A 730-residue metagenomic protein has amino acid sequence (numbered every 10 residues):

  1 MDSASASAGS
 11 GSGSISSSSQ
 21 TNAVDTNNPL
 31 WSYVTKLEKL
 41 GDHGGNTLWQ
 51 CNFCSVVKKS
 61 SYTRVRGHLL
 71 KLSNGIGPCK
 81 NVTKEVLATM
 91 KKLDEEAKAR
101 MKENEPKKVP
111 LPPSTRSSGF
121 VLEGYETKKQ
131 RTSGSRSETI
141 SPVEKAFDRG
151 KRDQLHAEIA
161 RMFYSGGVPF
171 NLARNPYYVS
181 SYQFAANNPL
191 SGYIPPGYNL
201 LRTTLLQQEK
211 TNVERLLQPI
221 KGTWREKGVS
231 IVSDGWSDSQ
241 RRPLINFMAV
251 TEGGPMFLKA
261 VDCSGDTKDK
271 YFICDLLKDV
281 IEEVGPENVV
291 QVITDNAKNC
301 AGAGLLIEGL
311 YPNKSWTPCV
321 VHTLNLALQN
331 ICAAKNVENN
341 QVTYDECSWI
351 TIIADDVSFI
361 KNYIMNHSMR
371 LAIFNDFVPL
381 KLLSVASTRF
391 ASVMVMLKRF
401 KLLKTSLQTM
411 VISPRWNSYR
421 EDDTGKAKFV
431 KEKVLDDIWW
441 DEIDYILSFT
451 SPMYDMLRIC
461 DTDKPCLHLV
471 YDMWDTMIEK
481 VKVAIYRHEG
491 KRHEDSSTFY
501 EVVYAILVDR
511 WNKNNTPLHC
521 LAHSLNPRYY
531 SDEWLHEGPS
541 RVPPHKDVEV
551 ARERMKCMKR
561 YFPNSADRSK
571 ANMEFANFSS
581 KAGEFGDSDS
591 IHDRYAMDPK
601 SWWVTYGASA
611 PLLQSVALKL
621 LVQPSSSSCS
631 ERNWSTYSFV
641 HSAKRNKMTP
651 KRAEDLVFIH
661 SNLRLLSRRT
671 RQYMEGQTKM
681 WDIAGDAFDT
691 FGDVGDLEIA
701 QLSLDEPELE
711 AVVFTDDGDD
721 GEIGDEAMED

Functional and structural regions predicted by a protein language model:
M1-L172, P176-F184, L190-P195, T203-Q207 (+6 more regions): A zinc-binding module initiation signal
M1-V24, L37, N46, K92-Q130 (+5 more regions): C-terminal regulatory segments
L40, G45, I140-E144, D153-L155 (+18 more regions): Active-site neighborhood segments
L48-F53, L244-F247, W634-Y637: Canonical SH2 domain fold
S55, L69-L87, S264, I307 (+5 more regions): Long amphipathic alpha-helical assembly cores
S73-C79, A185-S191, K398, D461-D463 (+2 more regions): Short amphipathic alpha-helical segments with coiled-coil-like heptad repeat character
